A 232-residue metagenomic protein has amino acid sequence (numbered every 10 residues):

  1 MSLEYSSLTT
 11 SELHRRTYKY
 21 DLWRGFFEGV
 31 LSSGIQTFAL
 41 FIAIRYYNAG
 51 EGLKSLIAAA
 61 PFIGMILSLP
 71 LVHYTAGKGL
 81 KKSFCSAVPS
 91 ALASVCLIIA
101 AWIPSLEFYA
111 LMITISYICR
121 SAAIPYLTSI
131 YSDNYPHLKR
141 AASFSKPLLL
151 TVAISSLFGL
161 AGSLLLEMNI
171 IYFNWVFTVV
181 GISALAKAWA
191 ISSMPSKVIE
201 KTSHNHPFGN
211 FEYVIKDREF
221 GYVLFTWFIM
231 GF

Functional and structural regions predicted by a protein language model:
S2-L67, V72, E219-F232: Helix-loop boundary and gating motifs at the non-cytosolic
F26, C96, E107-A123, F228: Hydrophobic core of transmembrane alpha-helices in multi-pass small-molecule transporters, especially MFS/SLC-type
L40-Y46, H73-G77, A100-A101, V152-F177: Transmembrane alpha-helix termini and helix-breaking/packing motifs in multi-pass membrane transporters
G64-S68, F144-G162: Glycine-rich segments within core transmembrane alpha-helices of 12-TM secondary carriers
A76-S90: Cytoplasmic membrane-interface "Motif A"-like loop-to-helix N-cap segments of 12-TM Major Facilitator Superfamily
V88-S105, L164: C-terminal ends and interior cores of transmembrane alpha-helices in multi-pass membrane transporters/permeases
I118-L149: Cytoplasmic helix-loop-helix junction between adjacent transmembrane helices in 12-TM secondary transporters
G181-I199: C-terminal membrane-cytosol helix-exit motif in multi-pass small-molecule transporters
